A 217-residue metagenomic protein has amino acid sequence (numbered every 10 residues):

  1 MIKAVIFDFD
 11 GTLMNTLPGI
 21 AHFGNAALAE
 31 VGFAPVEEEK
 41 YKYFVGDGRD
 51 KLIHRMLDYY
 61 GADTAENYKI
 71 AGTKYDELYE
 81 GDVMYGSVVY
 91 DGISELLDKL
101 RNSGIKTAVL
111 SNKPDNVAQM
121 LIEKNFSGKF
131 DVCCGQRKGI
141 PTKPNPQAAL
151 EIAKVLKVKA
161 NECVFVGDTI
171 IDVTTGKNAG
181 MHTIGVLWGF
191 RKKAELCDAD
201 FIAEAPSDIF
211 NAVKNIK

Functional and structural regions predicted by a protein language model:
M1-K3, P114-K217: Asp-based, Mg2+/Mn2+-dependent phosphohydrolase catalytic module
M1-Y43: Active-site neighborhood of HAD-like aspartate-dependent phosphohydrolases
I6-D8, L110, V166: Generic enzyme active-site microenvironment
A27-L28, G48-D63, L121, I152-A153: Helix-loop "lid/cap" segments that line or gate small-molecule binding pockets
F33, I105, M181: Short phosphate-binding/catalytic loops that engage adenosine nucleotides
M56-E95, S103: Metal-dependent phosphoesterase signature
I93-E123: Substrate-recognition element of Asp-dependent hydrolases with the DxDx(T/V) motif
